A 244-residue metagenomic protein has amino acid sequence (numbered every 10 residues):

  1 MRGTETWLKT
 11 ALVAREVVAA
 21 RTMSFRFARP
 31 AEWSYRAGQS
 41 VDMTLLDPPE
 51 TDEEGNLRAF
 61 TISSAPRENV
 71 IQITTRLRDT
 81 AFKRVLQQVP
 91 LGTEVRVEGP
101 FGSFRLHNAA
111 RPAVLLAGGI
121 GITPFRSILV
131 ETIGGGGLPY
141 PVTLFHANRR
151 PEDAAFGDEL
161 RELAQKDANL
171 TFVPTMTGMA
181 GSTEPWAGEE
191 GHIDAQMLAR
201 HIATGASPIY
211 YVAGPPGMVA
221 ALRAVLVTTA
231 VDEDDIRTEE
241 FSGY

Functional and structural regions predicted by a protein language model:
M1-T93, N148-R150, T177-G178: Ferredoxin-reductase
R2-L8, F82, P141-Y244: Reductase modules of NAD(P)H-dependent flavoproteins
G38, G121, P215: Short, conserved phosphate/pyrophosphate- and ester-handling motifs at nucleotide-, phospho-/glycolipid
E98-A109: A short, basic/flexible loop-to-alpha-helix module at the beginning of a structural domain
V114-L116, Y211: Conserved beta-strand elements of the Class I
I122-G134: Histidine-anchored nucleotide/phosphate-binding helix
I133-P141: Conserved S-adenosyl-L-methionine
